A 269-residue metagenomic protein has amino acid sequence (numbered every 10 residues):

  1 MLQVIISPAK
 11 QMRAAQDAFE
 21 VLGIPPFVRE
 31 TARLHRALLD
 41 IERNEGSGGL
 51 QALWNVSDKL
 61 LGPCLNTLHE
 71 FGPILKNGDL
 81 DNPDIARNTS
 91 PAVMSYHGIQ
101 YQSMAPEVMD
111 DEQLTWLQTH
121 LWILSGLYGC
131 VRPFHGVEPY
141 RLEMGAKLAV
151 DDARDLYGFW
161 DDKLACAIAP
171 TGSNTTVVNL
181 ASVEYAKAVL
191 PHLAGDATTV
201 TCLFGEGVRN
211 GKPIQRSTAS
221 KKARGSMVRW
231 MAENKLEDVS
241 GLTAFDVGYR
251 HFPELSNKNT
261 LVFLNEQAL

Functional and structural regions predicted by a protein language model:
L2-V108: Active-site helix-to-loop segments that bind/position phosphate- or nucleotide-bearing substrates and donors across
M104-L269: Internal, well-folded beta-alpha domain core
